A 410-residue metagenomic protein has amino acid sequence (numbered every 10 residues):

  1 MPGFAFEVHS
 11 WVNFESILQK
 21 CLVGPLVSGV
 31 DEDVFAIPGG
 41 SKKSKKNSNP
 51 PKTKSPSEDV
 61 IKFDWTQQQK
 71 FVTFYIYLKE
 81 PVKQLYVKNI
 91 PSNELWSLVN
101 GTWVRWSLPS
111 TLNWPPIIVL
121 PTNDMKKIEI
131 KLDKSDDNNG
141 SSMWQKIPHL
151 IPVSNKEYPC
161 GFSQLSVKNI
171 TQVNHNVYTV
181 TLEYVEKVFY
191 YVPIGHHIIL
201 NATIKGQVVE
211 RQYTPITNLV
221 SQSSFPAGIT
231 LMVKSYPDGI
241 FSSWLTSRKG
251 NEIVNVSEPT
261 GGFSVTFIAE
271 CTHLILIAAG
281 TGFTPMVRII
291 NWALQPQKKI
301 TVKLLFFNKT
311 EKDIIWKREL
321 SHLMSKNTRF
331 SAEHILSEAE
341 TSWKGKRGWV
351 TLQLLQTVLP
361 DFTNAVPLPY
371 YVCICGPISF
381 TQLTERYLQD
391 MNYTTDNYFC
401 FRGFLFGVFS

Functional and structural regions predicted by a protein language model:
M1-T73, Y77, I90, W103-R105 (+1 more regions): Histidine-anchored, small-residue-rich loop motif
P56-Q84, K88-P159: An internal, D/E-rich "acidic patch" concept
T73-I76, E252, T301-S410: Reductase modules of NAD(P)H-dependent flavoproteins
D137-M143, G206-T214, G261-I268: Short, Lys/Arg- and Gly-enriched loop/turn segments at beta-strand edges
P159-I253, N308-T310, S337-A339: Ferredoxin-reductase
S247-V265, Q353, T357-V358: Helix-loop module immediately N-terminal to the HCX5R catalytic loop in PTP-like cysteine phosphatase domains
F283-Q297: Histidine-anchored nucleotide/phosphate-binding helix
